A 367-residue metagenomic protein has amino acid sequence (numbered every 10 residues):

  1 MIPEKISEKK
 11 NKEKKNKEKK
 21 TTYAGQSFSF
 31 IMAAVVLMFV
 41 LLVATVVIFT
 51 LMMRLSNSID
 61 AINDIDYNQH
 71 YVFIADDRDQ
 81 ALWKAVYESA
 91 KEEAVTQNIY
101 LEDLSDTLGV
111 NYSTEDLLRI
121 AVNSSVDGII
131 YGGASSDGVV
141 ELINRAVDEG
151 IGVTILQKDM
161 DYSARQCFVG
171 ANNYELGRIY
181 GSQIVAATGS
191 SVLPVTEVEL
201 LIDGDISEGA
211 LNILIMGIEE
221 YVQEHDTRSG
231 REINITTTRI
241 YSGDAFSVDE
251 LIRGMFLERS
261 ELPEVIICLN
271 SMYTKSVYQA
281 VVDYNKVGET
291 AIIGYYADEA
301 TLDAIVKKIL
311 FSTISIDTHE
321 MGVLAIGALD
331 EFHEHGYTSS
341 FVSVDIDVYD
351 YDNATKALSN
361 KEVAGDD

Functional and structural regions predicted by a protein language model:
G25-V35, L51-S56, D317-D367: Hinge/cleft segment of the Venus flytrap/periplasmic-binding protein
S58-V86, D103, Q166-C167, T196-S207: Short beta-strand segments enriched in small/hydrophobic residues
L82-Q97, L176-Y180, G209-R231, S247 (+4 more regions): Short, solvent-exposed amphipathic alpha-helices that sit in or adjacent to ligand/effector-binding or catalytic
A94-T114, E197-L200, V222-A245: Short beta-strand elements in bilobed, periplasmic/extracellular small-molecule ligand-binding domains
G128-D148, I240-T301: Hydrophobic alpha-helical
E141-E175, D298-V306, L310: Flexible loop/hinge segments that line or gate small-molecule binding clefts
F168-E197, V248-D249, A297-T301, D317-E334: Hydrophobic alpha-helical segments within soluble ligand-binding/sensing domains
Y180-R228, L329, G336-A357: An alpha-beta-alpha
